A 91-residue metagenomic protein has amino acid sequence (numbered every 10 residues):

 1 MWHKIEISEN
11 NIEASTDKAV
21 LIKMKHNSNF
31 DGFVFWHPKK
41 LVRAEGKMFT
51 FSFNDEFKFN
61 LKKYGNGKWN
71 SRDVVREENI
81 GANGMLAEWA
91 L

Functional and structural regions predicted by a protein language model:
M1-L91: Conserved active-site motif detector
